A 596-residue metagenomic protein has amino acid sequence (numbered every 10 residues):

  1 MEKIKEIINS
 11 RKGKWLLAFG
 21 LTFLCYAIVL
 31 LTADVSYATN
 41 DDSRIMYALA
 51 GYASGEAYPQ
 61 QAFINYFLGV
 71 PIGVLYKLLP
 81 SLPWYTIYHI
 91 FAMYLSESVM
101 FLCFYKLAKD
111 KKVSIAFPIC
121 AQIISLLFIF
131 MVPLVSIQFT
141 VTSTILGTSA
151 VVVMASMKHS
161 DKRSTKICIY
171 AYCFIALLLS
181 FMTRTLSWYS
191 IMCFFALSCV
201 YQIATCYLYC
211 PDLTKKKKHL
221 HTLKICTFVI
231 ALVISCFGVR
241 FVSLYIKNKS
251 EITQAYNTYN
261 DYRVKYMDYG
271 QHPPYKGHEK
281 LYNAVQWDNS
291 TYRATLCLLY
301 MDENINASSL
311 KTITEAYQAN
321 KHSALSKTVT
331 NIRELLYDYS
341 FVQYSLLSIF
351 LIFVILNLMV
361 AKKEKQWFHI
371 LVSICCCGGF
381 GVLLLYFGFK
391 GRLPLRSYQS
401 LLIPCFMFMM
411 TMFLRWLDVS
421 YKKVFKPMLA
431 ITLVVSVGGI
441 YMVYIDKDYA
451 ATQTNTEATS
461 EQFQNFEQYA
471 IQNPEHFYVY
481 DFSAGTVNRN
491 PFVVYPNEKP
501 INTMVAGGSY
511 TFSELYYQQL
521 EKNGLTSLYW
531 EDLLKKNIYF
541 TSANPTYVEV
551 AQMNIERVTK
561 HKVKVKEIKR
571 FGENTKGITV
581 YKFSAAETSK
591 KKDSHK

Functional and structural regions predicted by a protein language model:
A18, T22-A62, I72-K77: Extracytoplasmic loop-helix module adjacent to an early transmembrane segment
Y58-A92: Short hydrophobic/aromatic helix or loop-helix immediately within or flanking a transmembrane segment in polytopic
F91-K112, V354-M359: Transmembrane-helix motifs of polytopic, lipid-linked glycan transferases
M100, S326-Q366: Hydrophobic, aromatic-rich transmembrane alpha-helices and their immediate juxtamembrane boundary segments
I167, L220-L232, W416-I445: Signature aromatic-anchored transmembrane alpha helix within multi-pass, membrane-resident enzymes that catalyze glycan
C168-S187, A196, F228-G238: Membrane-interface alpha helices of multi-pass inner-membrane proteins
K247-K327, K499-P500, M504-T511, L515: Membrane-proximal stem/loop segments at transmembrane-domain junctions that anchor or position
F463-V548: Short periplasmic/luminal acceptor-recognition loop of GT-C membrane glycosyltransferases, typified by
